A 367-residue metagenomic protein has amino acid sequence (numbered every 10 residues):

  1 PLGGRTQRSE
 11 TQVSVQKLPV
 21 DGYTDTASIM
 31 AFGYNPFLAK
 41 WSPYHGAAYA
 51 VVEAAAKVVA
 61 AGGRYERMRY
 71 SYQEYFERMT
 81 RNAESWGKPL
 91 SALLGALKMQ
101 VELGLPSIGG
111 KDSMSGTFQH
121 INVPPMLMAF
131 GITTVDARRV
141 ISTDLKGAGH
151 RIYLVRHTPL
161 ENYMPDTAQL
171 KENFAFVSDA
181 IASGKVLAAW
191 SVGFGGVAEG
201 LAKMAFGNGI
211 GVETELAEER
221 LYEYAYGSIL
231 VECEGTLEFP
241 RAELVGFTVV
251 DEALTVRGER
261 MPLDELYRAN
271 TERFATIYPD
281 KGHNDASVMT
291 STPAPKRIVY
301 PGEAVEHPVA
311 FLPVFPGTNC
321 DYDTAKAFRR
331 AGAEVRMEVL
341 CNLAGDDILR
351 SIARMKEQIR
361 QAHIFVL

Functional and structural regions predicted by a protein language model:
P1-T26, A31-A39, E84-S91, P106-A225 (+3 more regions): Intein/HINT protein-splicing elements and their conserved insertion hotspots or analogous self-processing inserts
T11-Y23, A50-G63, A96, Q100 (+2 more regions): Structured alpha-helical segments in the cores of large, soluble enzyme domains
M30-A31, S71-M79, V309-P313, I364-L367: Short glycine-rich or small-residue beta-strand-to-loop segments that form or flank ligand, phosphate, metal/Fe-S
K40-G116: A glycine-rich phosphate/pyrophosphate-binding beta-strand-loop-alpha-helix module
V51, A55, G87-L97, S178 (+4 more regions): Short, well-ordered alpha-helical packing segments
R69, V314, V339-L340: Residue-level recognition of beta-strand->loop/alpha-helix junctions
Y153, L230-E232, V366: Structural motif
Y322, A327-L367: Flexible gly/pro-rich beta->alpha loop and the following alpha-helix that scaffold active-site loops
